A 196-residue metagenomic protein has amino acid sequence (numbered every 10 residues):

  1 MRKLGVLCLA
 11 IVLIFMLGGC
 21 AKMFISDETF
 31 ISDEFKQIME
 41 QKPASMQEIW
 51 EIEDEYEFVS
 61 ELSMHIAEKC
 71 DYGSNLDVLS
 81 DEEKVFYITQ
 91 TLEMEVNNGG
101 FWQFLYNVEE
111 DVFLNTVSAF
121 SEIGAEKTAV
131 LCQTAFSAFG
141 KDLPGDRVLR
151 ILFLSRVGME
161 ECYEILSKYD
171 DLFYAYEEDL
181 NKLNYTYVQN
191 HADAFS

Functional and structural regions predicted by a protein language model:
M1-L4: Positively charged n-region of N-terminal signal peptides that target proteins for export
V6-L13: Sec-dependent N-terminal signal peptides
M16-G19: C-terminal motif of bacterial Sec signal peptides marking the signal peptidase cleavage site
A21-D27: Intrinsically disordered, low-structural-confidence terminal and linker regions
D27-N98, W102-F113, A119-S196: Extended, alpha-helix-rich binding/interface surfaces that flank or overlap catalytic cores and mediate recognition
